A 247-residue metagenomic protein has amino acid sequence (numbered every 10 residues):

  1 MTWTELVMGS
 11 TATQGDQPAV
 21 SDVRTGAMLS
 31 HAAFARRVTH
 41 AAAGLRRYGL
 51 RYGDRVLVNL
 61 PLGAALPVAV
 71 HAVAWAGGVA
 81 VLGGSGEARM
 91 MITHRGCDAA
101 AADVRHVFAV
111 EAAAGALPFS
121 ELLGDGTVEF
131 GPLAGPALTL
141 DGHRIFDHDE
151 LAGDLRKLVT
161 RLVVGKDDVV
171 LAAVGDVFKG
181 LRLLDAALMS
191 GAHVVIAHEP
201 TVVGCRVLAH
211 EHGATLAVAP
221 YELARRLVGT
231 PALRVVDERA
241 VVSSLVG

Functional and structural regions predicted by a protein language model:
L6-S30, P132-H143: AMP-dependent adenylate-forming
A19-G49, D54-G63, P67, G142-D154: Conserved AMP-binding/adenylate-forming core of the ANL superfamily
A27, A43-G86, D168-F178, R182: Conserved AMP-binding/adenylate-forming
R51, G86-R89, A102, G165 (+1 more regions): Active-site charged/polar residues at nucleotide-handling catalytic sites that mediate phosphoryl, nucleotidyl
R51, V79, R89, R105 (+3 more regions): Short acidic/polar active-site loop segments enriched in Thr and Asp
L60-P61, V81-M90, R95-C97, A172-V174 (+2 more regions): ATP-dependent adenylate-forming carboxylate-activation enzymes
T93-R156, T160, T230-G247: ANL superfamily adenylate-forming
L155-V169, D176-L216, R226, T230-P231: Conserved AMP-binding/adenylation subdomain of ANL enzymes
